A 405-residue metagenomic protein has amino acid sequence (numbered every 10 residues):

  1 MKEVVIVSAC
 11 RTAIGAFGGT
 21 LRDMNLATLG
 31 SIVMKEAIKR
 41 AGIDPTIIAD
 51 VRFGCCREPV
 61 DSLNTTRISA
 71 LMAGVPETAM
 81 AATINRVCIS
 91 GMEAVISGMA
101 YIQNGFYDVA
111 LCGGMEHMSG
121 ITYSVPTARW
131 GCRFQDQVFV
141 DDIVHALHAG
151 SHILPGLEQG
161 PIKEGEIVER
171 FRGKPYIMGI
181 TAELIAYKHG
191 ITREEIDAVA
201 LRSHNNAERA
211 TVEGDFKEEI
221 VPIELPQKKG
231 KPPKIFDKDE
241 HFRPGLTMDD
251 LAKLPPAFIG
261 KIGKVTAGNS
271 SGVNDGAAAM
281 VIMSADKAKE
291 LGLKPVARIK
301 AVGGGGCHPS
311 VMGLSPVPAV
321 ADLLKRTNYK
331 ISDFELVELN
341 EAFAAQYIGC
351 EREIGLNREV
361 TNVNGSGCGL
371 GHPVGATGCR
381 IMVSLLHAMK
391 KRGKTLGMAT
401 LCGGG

Functional and structural regions predicted by a protein language model:
M1-M24, S151-V168, M248-L314, P318 (+3 more regions): Condensing-enzyme catalytic core mediating Claisen C-C bond formation in acyl metabolism
R11-T12, D23-I32, R40, G156-I162 (+3 more regions): N-terminal extracellular/periplasmic Venus flytrap/periplasmic-binding protein-like
R22-A110, G114-D142, I220-F236, S310-V311 (+1 more regions): Conserved beta-ketoacyl condensing-enzyme motif
L26-G42, T65-S69, A94, M178-I185 (+5 more regions): Short, well-ordered amphipathic alpha-helical segments that serve as non-catalytic structural scaffolds within diverse
C55-A110, G120, G173-Y176, G245-G272 (+2 more regions): Conserved catalytic cysteine-centered active-site region of acyl-thioester-dependent Claisen-condensing enzymes
V109-L184: Flexible glycine-/small-residue-enriched beta->alpha junction loops that bind anionic phosphate/pyrophosphate groups
I180-E183, F216-E219, K229, K300-G369: Active-site pocket-lining segment
